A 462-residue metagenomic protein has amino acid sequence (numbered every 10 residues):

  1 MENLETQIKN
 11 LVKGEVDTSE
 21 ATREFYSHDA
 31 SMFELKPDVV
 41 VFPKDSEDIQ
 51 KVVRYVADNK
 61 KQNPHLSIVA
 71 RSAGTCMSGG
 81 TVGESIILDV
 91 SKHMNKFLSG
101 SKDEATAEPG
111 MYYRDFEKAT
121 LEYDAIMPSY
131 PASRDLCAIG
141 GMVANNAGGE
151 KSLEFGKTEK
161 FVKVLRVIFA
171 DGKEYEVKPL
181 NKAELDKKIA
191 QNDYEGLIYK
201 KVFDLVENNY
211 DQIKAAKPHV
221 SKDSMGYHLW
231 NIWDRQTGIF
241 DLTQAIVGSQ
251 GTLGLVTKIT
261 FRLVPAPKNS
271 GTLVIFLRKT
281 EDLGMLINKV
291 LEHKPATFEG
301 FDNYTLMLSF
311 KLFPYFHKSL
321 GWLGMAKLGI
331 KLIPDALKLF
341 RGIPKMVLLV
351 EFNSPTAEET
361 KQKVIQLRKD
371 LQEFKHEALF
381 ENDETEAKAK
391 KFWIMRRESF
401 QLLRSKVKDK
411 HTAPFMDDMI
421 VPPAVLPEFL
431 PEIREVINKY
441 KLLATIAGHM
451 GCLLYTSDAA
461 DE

Functional and structural regions predicted by a protein language model:
M1-A57, K61-L66, A73-D103, F155 (+6 more regions): N-terminal flexible segment immediately upstream of the FAD-binding catalytic core in FAD-dependent oxidoreductases
E2, E15-E20, N63-S67, M127-Y130 (+4 more regions): Flexible, glycine/charged-enriched surface loops at secondary-structure junctions
I8, F25, S31-P64, I68 (+6 more regions): N-terminal glycine-rich flavin-associated loop
D48-K51, D282-M285, T356-V364, E428: Short, conserved charged micro-motifs
G148-R235, I239-L308, P344-M346: Mobile "lid/hinge" segments at catalytic clefts and subdomain interfaces of large enzymes
L283-T297, L312-K327, L426-N438: Short amphipathic alpha-helix segments
P295-V407: Terminal amphipathic helices with adjacent charged low-complexity linkers/tails
Y455-E462: Conserved small/polar residues in nucleotide/adenosyl-binding loops
